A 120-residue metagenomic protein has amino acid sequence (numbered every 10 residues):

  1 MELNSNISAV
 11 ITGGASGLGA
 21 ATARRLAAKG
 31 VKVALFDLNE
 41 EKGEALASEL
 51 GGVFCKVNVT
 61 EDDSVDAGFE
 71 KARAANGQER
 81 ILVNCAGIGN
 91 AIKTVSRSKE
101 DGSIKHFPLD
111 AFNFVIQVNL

Functional and structural regions predicted by a protein language model:
E2-A34: Canonical Rossmann dinucleotide-binding motif of NAD(H)/NADP(H)-dependent dehydrogenases/reductases, specifically
K29-L46: Conserved glycine-rich Rossmann-like NAD(P)H-binding loop of the short-chain dehydrogenase/reductase
E40-E41, V57-E70, L109: The beta1-alpha1 cofactor-binding region of Rossmann-like NAD(H)/NADP(H)-dependent oxidoreductases
K56, Q117: Conserved residues in the N-terminal Rossmann fold of short-chain dehydrogenase/reductase
A72-Q78: Glycine-rich phosphate-binding loop signature in dinucleotide/nucleotide-binding domains
G89-N113: Conserved mid-core segment of classical short-chain dehydrogenase/reductases
